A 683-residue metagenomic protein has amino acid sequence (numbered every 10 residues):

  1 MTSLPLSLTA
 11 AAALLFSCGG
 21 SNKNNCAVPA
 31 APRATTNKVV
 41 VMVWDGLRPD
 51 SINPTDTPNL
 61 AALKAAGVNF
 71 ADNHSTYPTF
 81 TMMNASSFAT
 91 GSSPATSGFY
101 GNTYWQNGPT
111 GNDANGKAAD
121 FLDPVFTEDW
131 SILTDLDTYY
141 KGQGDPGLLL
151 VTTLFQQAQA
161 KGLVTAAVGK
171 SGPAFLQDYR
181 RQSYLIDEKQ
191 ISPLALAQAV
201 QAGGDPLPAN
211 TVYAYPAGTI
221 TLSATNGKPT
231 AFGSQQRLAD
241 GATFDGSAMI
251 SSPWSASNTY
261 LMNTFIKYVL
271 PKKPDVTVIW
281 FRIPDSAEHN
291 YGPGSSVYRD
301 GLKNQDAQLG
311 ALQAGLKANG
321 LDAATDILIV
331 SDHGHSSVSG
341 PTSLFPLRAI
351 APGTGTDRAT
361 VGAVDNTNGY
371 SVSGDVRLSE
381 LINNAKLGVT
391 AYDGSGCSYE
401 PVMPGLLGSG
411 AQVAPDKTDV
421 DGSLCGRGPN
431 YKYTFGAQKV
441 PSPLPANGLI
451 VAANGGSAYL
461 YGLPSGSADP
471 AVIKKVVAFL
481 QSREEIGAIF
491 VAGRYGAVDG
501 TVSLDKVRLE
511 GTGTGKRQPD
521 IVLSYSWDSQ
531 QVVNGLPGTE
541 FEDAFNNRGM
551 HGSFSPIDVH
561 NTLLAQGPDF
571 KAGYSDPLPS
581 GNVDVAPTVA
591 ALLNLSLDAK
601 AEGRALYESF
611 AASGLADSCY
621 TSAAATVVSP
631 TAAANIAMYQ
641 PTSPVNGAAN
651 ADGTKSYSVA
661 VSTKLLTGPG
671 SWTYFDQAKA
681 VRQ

Functional and structural regions predicted by a protein language model:
L14-T35: Bacterial Sec-dependent N-terminal signal peptides
T36-R48, A62-K64, F88, A158 (+7 more regions): Beta-strand elements within well-structured catalytic alpha/beta cores of enzymes that handle phosphate/sulfate esters
D50-T103, V164-V168: Short, structured active-site-proximal loop/turn typified by the sulfatase FGly-forming signature C/S-X-P-X-R
P78-F80, N102-G111, A119-E128, L136-K141 (+4 more regions): Secreted, luminal/periplasmic, and some membrane-associated catalytic domains that remodel anionic oxygen-ester
S92-S93, F99-G292, V451-L463, D469 (+3 more regions): His/Asp/Glu-rich, glycine-adjacent segments that coordinate divalent cations and/or stabilize oxyanion chemistry on
P94-S97, Q182-F232, Y298-A307, L347-G396: Acidic, His- and aromatic-enriched active-site or binding-groove loops in soluble protein domains that engage sugars
L480, G487-I521, P577-S580, N594-A633: Polar, surface-exposed loop/tail segments that function as active-site lids or cofactor/substrate-recognition elements
S618-Q683: Phosphate/adenylate-binding glycine loop and adjacent helical scaffold
